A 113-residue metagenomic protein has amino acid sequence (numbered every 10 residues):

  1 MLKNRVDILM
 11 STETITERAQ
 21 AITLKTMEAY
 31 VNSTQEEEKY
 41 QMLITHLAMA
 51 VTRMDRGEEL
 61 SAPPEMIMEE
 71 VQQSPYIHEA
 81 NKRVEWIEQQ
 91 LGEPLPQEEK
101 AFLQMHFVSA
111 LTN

Functional and structural regions predicted by a protein language model:
M1-N113: A cross-family "folded-core" feature that marks the main globular domain of proteins
